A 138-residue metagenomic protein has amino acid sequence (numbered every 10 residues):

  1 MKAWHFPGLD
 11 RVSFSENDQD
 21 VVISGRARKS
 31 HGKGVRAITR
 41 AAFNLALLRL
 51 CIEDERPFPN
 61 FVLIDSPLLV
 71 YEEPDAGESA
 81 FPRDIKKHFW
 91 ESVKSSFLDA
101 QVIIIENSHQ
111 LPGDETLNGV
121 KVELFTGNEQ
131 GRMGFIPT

Functional and structural regions predicted by a protein language model:
M1-F14, K33-R36, R40-E53, N107: Amphipathic alpha-helical domain-onset/packing element
M1-R26, P57-P67: Long, charged, glycine-rich C-terminal linkers/tails
D20-N44, E73, E78-F81: Conserved ABC ATPase signature
V21-V22, R26, A46, I64 (+3 more regions): Short alpha-helical interface elements
S30, L68-Y71, H109-P112: Short acidic, S/G/P-rich loop/turn micro-motifs used as interaction or catalytic elements
L48-K86: ATPase nucleotide-binding head domains, primarily ABC-like/P-loop NTPase cores
G77-T138: C-terminal lobe/lid and adjacent interdomain/linker elements of RecA-like ASCE P-loop ATPase modules
